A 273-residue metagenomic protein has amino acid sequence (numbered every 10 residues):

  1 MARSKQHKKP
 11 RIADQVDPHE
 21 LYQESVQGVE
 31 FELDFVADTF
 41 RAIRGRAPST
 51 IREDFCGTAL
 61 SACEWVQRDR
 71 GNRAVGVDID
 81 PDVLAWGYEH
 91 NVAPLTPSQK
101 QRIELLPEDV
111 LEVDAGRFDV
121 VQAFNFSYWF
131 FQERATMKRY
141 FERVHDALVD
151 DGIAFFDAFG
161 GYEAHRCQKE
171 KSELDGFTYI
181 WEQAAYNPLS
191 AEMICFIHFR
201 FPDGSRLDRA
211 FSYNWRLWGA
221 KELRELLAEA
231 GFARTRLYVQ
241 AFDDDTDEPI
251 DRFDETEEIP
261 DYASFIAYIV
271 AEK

Functional and structural regions predicted by a protein language model:
A47-G57: Conserved class I S-adenosyl-L-methionine
T58-G71: Conserved SAM-binding loop of SAM-dependent methyltransferases across substrates and taxa, primarily the Class I
G87-Y88: Conserved SAM-binding loop
L95-V110: Conserved SAM-binding strand-loop segment of SAM-dependent methyltransferases
L111-V121: A short acidic, Gly/Pro-enriched loop at the edge of an enzyme's catalytic core that lines a small-molecule cofactor
M137-D150: A short glycine-rich, Lys/Arg-flanked "PGG" loop and its adjoining helix->strand segment in the class I
F155-L226: SAM-dependent methyltransferase
L217-K273: C-terminal lobe and adjacent flexible extensions of AdoMet/dcAdoMet transferase-like proteins
